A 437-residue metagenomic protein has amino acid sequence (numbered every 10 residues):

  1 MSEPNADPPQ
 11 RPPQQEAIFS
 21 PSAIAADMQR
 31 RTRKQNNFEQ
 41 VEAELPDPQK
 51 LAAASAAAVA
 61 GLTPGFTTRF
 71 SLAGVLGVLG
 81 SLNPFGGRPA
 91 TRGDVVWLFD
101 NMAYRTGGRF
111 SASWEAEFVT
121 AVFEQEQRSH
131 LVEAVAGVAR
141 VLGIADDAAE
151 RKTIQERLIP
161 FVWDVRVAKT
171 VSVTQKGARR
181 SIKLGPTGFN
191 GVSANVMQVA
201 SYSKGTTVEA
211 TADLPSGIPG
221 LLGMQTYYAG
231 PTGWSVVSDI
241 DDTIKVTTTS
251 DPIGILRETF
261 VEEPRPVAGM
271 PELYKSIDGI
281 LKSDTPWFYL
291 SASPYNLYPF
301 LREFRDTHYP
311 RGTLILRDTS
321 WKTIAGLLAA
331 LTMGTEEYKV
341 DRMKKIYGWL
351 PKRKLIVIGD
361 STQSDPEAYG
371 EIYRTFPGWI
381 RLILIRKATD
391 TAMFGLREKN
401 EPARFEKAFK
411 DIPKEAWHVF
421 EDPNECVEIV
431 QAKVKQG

Functional and structural regions predicted by a protein language model:
M1-Y228, P286, P423-G437: Intrinsically disordered, serine/threonine/proline
S2-Q35, E39-E44, Q49-G61, F66-R69 (+1 more regions): C-terminal cap/substrate-recognition subdomain and adjoining C-terminal extension of metal-dependent phosphatase-like
I218-V236, I240, I253-G254: Short beta-strand elements
W234-T249, Y369: Asp-based phosphoryl-transfer active-site loop
D241, P266-D278, K339-Y347: Structured alpha-helical segments in the cores of large, soluble enzyme domains
K245, S250-V267: Metal-dependent phosphoesterase signature
F260-P286, Y295-P299: Short, acidic loop-to-helix structural element flanking the phosphoryl-transfer center in phosphate-processing enzymes
G279-F288, G348-L355: Short, surface-exposed connector motifs at secondary-structure boundaries
